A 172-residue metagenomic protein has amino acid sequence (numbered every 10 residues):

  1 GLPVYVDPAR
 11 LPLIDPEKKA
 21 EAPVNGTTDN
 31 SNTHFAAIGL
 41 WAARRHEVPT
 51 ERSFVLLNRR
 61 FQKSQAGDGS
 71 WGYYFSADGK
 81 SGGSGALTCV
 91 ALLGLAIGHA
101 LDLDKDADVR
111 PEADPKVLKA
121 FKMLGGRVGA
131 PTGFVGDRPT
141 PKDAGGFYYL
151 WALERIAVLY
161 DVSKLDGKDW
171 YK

Functional and structural regions predicted by a protein language model:
G1-V55, K63-K172: An alpha-helical repeat/solenoid feature that recognizes helix-turn-helix modules
N58: Amphipathic alpha-helical interface segments
